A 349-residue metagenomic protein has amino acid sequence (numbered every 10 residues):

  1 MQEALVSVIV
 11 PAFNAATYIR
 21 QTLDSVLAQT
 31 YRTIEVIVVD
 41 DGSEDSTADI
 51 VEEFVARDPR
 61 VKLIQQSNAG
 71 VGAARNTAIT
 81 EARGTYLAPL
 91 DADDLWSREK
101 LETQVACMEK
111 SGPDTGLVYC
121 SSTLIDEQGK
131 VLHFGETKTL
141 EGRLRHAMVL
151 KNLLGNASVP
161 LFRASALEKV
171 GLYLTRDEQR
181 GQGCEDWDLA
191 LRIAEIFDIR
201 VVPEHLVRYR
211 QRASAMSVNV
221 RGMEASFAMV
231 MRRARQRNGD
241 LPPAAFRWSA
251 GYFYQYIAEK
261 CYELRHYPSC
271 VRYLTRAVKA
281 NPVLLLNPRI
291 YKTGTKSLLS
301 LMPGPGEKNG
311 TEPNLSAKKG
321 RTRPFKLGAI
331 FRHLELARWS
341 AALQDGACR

Functional and structural regions predicted by a protein language model:
M1-L27: N-proximal low-complexity "stem/linker" segments adjacent to membrane-targeting elements
S25, D40-I50, D91: A conserved acidic beta->alpha catalytic loop
T33-G42, K62-S67, A92: Short beta-strand/loop segment that forms part of the nucleotide-sugar
Q66-A82, T103: Glycine-rich, basic loop-to-helix element that forms the pyrophosphate-binding segment of sugar-nucleotide handling
T80, C120, F134-A225: Conserved nucleotide-sugar donor-binding catalytic segment
L87: Short aromatic/hydrophobic "clamp" motif used to bind/position activated sugar donors
E99-L132: Conserved donor NDP-sugar-binding/catalytic core segment of glycosyltransferases
Q211-R349: C-terminal subregions of glycosyltransferases and related glycan-biosynthesis enzymes
